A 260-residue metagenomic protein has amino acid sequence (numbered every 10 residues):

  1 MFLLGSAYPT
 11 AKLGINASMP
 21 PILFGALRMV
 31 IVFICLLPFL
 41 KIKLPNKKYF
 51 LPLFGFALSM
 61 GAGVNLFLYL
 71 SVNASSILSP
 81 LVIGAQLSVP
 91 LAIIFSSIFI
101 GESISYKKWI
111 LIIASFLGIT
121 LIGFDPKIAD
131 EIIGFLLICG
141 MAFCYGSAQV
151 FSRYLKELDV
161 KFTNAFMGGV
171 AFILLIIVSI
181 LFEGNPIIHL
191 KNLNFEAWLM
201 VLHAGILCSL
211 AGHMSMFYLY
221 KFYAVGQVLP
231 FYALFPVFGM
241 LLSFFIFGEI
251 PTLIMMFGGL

Functional and structural regions predicted by a protein language model:
M1-L23, K127-Y154, I173-I177: Glycine-/small-residue-enriched transmembrane alpha-helix faces in small-molecule transporters and effluxers
L3-Y8, L37-A85, L121, G205-Y223: Specific transmembrane alpha-helical segments of multi-pass solute transporters/efflux pumps, especially DMT/EamA
P9-S18, L70-A74, T120-I133, F182-V201 (+1 more regions): Membrane-interface helix termini and inter-helical loops of multi-pass transporters
G14, F24, S71-V72, I98-I100 (+7 more regions): Hydrophobic/aromatic residues within transmembrane alpha-helices of multi-pass small-molecule transporters
I22-P38, G55, L111-A114, I133-L137 (+2 more regions): Hydrophobic alpha-helical transmembrane segments of multi-pass integral membrane proteins, especially transporters
L23-F33, M60, L70-S103, M141 (+1 more regions): Specific alpha-helical transmembrane segments that line the substrate/conduction pathway and gating interfaces
A26-L27, N65, P80-L87, F151-I173 (+1 more regions): Helix-helix packing/entry segments at the starts of transmembrane helices
L36, I94-F95, K107-F124, A233 (+2 more regions): Hydrophobic transmembrane alpha-helices of multi-pass small-molecule transport proteins
